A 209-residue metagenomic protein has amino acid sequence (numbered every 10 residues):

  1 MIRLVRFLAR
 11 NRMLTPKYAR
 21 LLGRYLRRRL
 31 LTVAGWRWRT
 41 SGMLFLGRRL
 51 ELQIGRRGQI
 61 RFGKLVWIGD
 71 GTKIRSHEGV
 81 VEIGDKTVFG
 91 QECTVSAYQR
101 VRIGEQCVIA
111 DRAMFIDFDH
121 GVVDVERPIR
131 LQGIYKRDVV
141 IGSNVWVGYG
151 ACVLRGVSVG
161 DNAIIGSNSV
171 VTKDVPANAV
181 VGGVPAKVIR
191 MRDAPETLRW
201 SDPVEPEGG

Functional and structural regions predicted by a protein language model:
M1-I116, G142-N144, A151, A177 (+2 more regions): Domain-scale signature associated with acetyltransferase and cell-envelope carbohydrate enzymes
R56, H77-G79, R137, R155 (+1 more regions): Short, conserved secondary-structure segments in the cores of folded domains
A97, G150-I164, S169-K173: Beta-rich strand-turn-strand
R102, A113, F118-V125, S158: Conserved SAM-binding loop
V122-Q132, E196-P203: Short glycine/proline- and charge-enriched loop/turn segments that cap or connect secondary-structure elements
P128-G142: Glycine-rich NAD(P)-binding loop of Rossmann-like domains
